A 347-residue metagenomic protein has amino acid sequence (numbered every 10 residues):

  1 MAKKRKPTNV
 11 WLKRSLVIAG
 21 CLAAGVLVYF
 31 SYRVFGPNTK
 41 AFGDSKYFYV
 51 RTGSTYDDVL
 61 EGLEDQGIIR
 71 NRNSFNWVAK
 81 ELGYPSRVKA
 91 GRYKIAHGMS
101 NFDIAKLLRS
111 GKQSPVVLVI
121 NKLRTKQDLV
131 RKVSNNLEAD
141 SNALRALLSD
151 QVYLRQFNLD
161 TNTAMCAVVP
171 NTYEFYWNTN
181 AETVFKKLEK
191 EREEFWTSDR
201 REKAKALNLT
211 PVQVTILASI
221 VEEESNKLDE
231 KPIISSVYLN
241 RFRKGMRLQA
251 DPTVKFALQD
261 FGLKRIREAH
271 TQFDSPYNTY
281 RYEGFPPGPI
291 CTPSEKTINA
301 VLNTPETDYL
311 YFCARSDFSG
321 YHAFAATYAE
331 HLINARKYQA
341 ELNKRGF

Functional and structural regions predicted by a protein language model:
M1-V10: N-terminal Lys/Arg-rich, disordered targeting/topogenic segments
P7-T8, L27, Y238: A general, composition-driven signal for non-globular sequence regions
L16-Y29: Hydrophobic membrane-insertion alpha-helices, especially the h-region of bacterial N-terminal signal peptides
Y29-W196: Signal peptide-directed extracytoplasmic domains
T55, R131, E138-A139, Y153-F347: Bacterial extracytoplasmic/cell-wall-associated proteins, especially those involved in peptidoglycan
